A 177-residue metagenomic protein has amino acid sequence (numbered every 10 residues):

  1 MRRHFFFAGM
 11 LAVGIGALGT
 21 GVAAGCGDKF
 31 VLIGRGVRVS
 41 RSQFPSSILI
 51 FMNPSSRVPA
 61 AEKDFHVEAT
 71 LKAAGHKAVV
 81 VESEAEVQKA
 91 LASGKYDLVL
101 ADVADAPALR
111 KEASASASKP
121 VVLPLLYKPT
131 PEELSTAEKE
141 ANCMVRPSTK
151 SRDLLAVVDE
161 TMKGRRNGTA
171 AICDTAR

Functional and structural regions predicted by a protein language model:
A8-A17: Bacterial N-terminal signal peptides
G21-S46: Short N-terminal or domain-adjacent regulatory/targeting segments
S47-V58: Conserved acidic segment of CheY-like receiver
E68-G94, A101-P107: A short, well-structured beta->alpha microelement
L98-S118: Conserved phosphotransfer microenvironments
A101-D102, P120-P129: Short beta-strand elements of ligand-binding domains
L125-K163: Output/docking surface of receiver
E160-D174: The C-terminal output helix
